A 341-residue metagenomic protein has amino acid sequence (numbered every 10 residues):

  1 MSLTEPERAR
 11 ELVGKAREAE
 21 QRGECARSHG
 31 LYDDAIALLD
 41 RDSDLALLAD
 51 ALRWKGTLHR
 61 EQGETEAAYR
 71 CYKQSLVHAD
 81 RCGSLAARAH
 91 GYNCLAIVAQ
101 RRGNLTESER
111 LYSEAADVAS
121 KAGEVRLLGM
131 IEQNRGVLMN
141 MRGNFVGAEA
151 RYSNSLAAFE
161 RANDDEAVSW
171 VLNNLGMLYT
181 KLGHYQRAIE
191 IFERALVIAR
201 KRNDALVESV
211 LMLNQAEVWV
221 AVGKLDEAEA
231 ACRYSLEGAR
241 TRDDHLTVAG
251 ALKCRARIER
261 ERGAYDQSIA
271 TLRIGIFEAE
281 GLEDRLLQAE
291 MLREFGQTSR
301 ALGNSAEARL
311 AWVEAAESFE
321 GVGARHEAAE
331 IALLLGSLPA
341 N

Functional and structural regions predicted by a protein language model:
M1-T4, R8-K15, I274-F277, G281-N341: C-terminal non-catalytic interaction modules
V13-Q21, L47-E61, A86-R101, Y112 (+7 more regions): Conserved alpha-helical positions within TPR/SEL1-like repeat arrays
I36-A37, L76-G83, E114-E124, N154-D164 (+5 more regions): Amphipathic alpha-helical segments of tetratricopeptide repeats
L178-E290: Eukaryotic tandem repeat interaction scaffolds
